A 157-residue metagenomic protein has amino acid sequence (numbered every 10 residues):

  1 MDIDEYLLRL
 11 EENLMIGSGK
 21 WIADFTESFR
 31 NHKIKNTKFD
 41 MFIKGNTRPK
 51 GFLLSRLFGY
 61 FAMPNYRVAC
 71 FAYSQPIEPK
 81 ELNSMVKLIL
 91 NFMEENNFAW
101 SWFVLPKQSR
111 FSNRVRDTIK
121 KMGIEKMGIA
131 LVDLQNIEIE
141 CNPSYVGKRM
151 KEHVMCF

Functional and structural regions predicted by a protein language model:
M1-V68: N-terminal, charge-rich interaction modules
N31-K38, S112-V115, E140-N142: Short, solvent-exposed polar/charged micro-motifs at secondary-structure junctions
L54-G59, M85-M93, R116-I119: Short secondary-structure capping micro-motifs at structural edges
P64, T118-F157: Charged, structured surface patches that assemble and position nucleic-acid processing machinery
A69-P76, S101-Q108, V132: Conserved beta-strand segments of the P-loop GTPase G domain that flank and frequently precede/overlap
F71-L88, F111-R116: Active-site-adjacent loop/helix micro-motif of nuclease/hydrolase catalytic cores
F92-N96, M122-E125: Alpha-helix C-cap/termination motif
E94-T118: Nucleic-acid nuclease catalytic cores
